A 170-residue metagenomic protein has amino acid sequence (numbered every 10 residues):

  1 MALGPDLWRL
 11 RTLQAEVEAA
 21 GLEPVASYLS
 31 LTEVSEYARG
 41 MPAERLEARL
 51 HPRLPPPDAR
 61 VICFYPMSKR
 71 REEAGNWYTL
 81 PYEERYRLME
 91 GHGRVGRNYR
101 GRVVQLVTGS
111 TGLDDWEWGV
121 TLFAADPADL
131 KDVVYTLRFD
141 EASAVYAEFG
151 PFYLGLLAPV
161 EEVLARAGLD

Functional and structural regions predicted by a protein language model:
M1-D6, Q14, I62-M67, G112-A128 (+1 more regions): Short, well-ordered beta-strand segments in beta-rich or mixed alpha/beta enzyme and ligand-binding folds
P5-R9, S27-R94, A125, D129 (+1 more regions): Short S/T/G/P-rich N-terminal loop/turn motif that feeds into the first structured element of a domain
W8, W77, W116-W118, Y146: A residue-identity detector for tryptophan
A15-D58, Y99-W116, E141-D170: Glycine-rich beta-strand-turn "strand-cap" elements at beta-sheet edges
H92-R100, V133, L137: Structured alpha-helical segments in the cores of large, soluble enzyme domains
